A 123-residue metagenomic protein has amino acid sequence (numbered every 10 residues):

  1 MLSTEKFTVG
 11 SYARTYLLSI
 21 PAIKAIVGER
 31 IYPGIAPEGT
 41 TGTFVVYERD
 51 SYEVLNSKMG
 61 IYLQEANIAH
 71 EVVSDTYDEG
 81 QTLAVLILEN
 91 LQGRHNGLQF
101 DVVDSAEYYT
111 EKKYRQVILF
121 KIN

Functional and structural regions predicted by a protein language model:
M1-G60, D78-L86: Small/polar-rich, solvent-exposed N-terminal microdomains that initiate assembly or binding
G28-Y32, H70, V102-V103: Generic preference for hydrophobic/aromatic residues in regular secondary structure cores
D50-E53, Q64-A69, E89-Q92: Short, low-complexity, polar/charged sequence segments that are solvent-exposed and flexible
L55-M59, H70-S74, R94-G97: Glycine-rich loops and low-complexity Gly/Arg-rich segments that provide flexible linkers or classic glycine-based
S57-Y62, Y109-E111: Short, solvent-exposed beta-strand/turn "edge" segments of beta-rich domains on protein surfaces
I61-D75, Y114-N123: Oligomerization/assembly interface segments of phage tail-like spikes and tubes
V85, E89-N123: Acidic-leaning, charged glycine-interspersed low-complexity segments
